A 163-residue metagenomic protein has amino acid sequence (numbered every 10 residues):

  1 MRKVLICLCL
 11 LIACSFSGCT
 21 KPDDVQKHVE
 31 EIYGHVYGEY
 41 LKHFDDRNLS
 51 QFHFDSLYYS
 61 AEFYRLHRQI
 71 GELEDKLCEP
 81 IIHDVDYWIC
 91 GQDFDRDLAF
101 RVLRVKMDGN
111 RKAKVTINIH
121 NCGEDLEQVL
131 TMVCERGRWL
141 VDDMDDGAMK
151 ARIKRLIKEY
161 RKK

Functional and structural regions predicted by a protein language model:
M1-D24: Bacterial Sec-dependent N-terminal signal peptides
G18-K27, V129-E135: N-terminal helix-cap/turn-to-beta initiation motif at the start of protein domains
P22-F44: Short, aromatic-enriched amphipathic alpha-helices that serve as compact interaction elements
H28-E31, Q69, L156: Charge-rich, solvent-exposed alpha-helical interaction surfaces
H35, E39-K42, Q69-K76, E159 (+1 more regions): Surface-exposed polar/charged interaction patches
Y40-L66: Post-signal-peptide N-terminal segment of Sec-exported extracytoplasmic proteins
Y59-E124: Surface-exposed, charged secondary-structure patches
K106-V129, E135-R136, V141-K163: Low-complexity, intrinsically disordered terminal/linker segments enriched in charged and Gly/Pro repeats
